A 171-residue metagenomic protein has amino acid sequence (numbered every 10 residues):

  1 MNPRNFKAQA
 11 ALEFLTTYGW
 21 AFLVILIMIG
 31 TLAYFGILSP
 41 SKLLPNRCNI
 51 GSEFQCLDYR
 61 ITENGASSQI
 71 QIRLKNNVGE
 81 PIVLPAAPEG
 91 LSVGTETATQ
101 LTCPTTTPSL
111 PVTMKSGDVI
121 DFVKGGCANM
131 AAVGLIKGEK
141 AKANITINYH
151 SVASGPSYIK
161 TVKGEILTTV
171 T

Functional and structural regions predicted by a protein language model:
M1-A10: N-terminal leader/signal peptides at the extreme start of proteins
L12-G19: N-terminal signal-anchor/signal peptide hydrophobic helix marking the start of the first transmembrane segment
W20-A33: Hydrophobic membrane-insertion alpha-helices, especially the h-region of bacterial N-terminal signal peptides
A33-T171: N-terminal export/assembly leader peptides and their processing motifs that target proteins to secretory
